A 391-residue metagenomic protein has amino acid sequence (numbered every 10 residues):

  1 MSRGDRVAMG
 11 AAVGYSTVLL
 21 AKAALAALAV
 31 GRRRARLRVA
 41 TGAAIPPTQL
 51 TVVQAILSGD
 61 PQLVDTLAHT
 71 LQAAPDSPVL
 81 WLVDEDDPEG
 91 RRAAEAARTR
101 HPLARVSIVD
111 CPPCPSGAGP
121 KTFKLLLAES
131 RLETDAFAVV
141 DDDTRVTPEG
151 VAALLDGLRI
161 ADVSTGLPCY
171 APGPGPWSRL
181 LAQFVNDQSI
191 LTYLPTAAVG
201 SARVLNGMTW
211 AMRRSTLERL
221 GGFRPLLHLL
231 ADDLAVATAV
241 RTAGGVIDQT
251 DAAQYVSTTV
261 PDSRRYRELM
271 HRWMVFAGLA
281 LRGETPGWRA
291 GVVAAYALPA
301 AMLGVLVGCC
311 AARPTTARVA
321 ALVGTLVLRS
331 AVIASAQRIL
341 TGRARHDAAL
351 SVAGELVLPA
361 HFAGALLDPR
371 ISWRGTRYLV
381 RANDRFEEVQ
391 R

Functional and structural regions predicted by a protein language model:
M1-P46, Q183, L191-P195, I333 (+1 more regions): N-terminal membrane-anchoring/stem segments of glycan-assembly enzymes
L28-R36, V292-S372: Membrane-embedded multi-pass helical conduit in multi-pass membrane proteins, especially envelope-biosynthetic
S58-Q72, E89-A93: Short, well-formed alpha-helical segments that are part of the catalytic scaffolds of diverse glycosyltransferases
A68-P78, E85, R100: Short, acidic, metal-binding catalytic loop of nucleotide-sugar glycosyltransferases
R98-L103, S107-A128, T134, L154-L220 (+5 more regions): Long helical/loop segments within the catalytic core of UDP-sugar-dependent glycosyltransferases, especially the large
F137: Short aromatic/hydrophobic "clamp" motif used to bind/position activated sugar donors
D141-G157: Acidic donor-binding/catalytic loop of UDP-sugar-dependent glycosyltransferases, especially processive GT2
V163-S189, E218, F223-W288, N383: Catalytic donor/gating beta->alpha subdomain of glycosyltransferases that bind UDP-sugars
